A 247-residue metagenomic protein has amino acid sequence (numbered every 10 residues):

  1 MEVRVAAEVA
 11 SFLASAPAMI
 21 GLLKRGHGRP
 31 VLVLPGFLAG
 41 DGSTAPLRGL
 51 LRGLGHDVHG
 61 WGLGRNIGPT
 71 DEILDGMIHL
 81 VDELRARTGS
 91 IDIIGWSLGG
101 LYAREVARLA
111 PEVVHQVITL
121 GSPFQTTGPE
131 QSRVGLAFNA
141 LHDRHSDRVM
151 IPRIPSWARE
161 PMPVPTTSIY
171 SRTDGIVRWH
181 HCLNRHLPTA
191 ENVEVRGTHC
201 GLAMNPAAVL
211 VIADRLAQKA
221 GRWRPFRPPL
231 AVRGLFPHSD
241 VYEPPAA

Functional and structural regions predicted by a protein language model:
M1-V31, G40, T44, G49 (+2 more regions): Flexible, membrane-associating and regulatory peripheral segments of lipid-active enzymes
A6, G21-R25, R52-V58, M77-L80 (+1 more regions): Short amphipathic alpha-helical segments, especially helix-boundary/capping motifs
A6-A7, S15, L101, I151-R153 (+1 more regions): Short secondary-structure boundary micro-motifs
R29-P35, G40-G42, P46, L50-R65 (+3 more regions): Serine-dependent carboxylesterase/thioesterase catalytic core of lipase-like alpha/beta-hydrolase/SGNH enzymes
R108-L109, V114-A247: Helical cap/lid subdomain of alpha/beta-hydrolase-fold lipid enzymes that gates access to the catalytic pocket
